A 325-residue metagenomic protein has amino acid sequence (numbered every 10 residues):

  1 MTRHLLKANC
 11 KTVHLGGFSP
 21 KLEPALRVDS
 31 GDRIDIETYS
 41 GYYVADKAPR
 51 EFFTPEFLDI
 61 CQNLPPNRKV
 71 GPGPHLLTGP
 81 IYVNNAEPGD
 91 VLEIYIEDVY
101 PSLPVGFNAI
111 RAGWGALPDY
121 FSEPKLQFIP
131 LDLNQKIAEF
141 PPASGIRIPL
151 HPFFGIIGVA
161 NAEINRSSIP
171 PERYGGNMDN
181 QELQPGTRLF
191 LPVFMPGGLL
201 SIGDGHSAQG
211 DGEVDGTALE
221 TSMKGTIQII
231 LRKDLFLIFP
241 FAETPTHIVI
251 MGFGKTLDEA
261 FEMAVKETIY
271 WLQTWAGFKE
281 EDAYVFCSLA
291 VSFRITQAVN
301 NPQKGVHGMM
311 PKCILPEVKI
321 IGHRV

Functional and structural regions predicted by a protein language model:
M1-V70: N-terminal, Lys/Arg-enriched amphipathic/low-complexity engagement segments that precede the first folded domain
G17-E23, H75-I81, R173-N180, Y270-W271: Short alpha-helix capping/helix-loop boundary micro-motifs
V28, V83-A86, L183: Short, well-ordered loop/turn sites that connect or cap secondary structure elements
I36, V91-I94, L191: A generic structural signal for residues embedded in beta-strands
G41-F53, V99-A109, G197-S207, T296-V299: Short, Lys/Arg- and Gly-enriched loop/turn segments at beta-strand edges
N63, P72-L76, E97-P185: Intrinsically disordered, low-complexity linker/loop segments enriched in Gly/Pro and charged/polar residues
L150-D258, I269: Conserved mixed alpha/beta catalytic, RNA-binding, or beta-rich assembly cores of soluble enzyme, regulatory
